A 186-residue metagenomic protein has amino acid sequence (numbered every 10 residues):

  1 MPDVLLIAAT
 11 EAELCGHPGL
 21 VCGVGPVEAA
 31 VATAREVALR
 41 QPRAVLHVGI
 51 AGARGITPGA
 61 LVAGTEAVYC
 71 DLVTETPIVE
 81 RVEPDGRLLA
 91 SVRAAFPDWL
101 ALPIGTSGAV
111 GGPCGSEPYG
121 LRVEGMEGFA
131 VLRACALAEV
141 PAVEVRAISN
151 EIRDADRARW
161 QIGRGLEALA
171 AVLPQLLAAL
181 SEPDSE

Functional and structural regions predicted by a protein language model:
M1-L5: Extreme N-terminal starter segment of soluble prokaryotic enzymes
A8-E186: Glycine-rich phosphate- or other oxyanion-binding loops that anchor nucleotides, phosphorylated ligands
